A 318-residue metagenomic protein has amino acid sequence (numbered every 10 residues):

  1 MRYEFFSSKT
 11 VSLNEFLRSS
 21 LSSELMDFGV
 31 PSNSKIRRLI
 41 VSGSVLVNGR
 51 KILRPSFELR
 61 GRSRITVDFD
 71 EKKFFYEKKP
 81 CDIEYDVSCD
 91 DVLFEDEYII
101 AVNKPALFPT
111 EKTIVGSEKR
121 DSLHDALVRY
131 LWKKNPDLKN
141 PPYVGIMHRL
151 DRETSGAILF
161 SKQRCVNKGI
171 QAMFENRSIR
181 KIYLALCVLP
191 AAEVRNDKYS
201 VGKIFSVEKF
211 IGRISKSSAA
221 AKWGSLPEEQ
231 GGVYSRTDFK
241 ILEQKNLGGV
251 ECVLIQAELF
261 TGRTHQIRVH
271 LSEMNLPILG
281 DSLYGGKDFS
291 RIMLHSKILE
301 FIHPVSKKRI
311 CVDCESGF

Functional and structural regions predicted by a protein language model:
M1-F318: RNA pseudouridine synthases
